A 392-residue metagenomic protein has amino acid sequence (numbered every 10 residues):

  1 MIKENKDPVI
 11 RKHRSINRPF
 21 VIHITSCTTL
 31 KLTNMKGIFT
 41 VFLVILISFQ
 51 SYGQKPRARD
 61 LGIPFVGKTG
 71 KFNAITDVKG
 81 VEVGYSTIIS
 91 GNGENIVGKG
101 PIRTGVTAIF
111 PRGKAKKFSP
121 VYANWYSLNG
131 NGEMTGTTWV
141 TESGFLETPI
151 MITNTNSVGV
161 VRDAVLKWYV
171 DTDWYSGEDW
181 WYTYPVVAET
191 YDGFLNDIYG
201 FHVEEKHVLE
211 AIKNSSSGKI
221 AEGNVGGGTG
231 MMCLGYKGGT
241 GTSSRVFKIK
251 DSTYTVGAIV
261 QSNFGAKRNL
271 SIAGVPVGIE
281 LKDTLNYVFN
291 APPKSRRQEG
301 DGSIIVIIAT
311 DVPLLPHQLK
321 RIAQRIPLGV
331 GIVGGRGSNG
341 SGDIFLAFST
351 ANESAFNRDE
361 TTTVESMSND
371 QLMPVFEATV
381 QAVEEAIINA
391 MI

Functional and structural regions predicted by a protein language model:
M1-Q54: Bacterial Sec-dependent N-terminal signal peptides
Q54-I392: Alpha/propeptide regions of enzymes that mature by internal proteolysis
